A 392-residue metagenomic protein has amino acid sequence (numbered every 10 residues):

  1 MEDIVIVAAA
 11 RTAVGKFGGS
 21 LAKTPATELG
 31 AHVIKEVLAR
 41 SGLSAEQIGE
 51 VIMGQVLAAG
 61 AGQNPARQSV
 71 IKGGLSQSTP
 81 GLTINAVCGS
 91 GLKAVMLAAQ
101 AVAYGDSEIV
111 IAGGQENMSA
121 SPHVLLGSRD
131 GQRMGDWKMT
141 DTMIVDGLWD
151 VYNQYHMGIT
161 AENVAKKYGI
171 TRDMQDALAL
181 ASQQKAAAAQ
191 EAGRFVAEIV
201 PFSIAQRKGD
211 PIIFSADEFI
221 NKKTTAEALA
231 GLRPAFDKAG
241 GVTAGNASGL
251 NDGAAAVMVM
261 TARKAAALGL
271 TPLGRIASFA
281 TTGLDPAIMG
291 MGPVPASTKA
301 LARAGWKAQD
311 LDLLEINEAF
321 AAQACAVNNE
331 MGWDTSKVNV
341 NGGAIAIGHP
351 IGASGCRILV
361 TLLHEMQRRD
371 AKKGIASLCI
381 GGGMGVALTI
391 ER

Functional and structural regions predicted by a protein language model:
M1-A61, P65-G73, P80, T160-R172 (+5 more regions): Conserved active-site "lid/cap" helical segment
M1-T24, E36, T225-M291, P295 (+4 more regions): Condensing-enzyme catalytic core mediating Claisen C-C bond formation in acyl metabolism
R11-T12, A22-H32, R40, M174-A267 (+1 more regions): N-terminal extracellular/periplasmic Venus flytrap/periplasmic-binding protein-like
E46-G54, P80-N85, V110-Q115, M174-A181 (+5 more regions): Beta-strand segments within the central parallel beta-sheet cores of soluble alpha/beta enzyme folds
Q55-I109, Y152-H156, K223-G249, E330-R357 (+2 more regions): Conserved catalytic cysteine-centered active-site region of acyl-thioester-dependent Claisen-condensing enzymes
A86-E116, I159, A165-R194, A256-R263 (+3 more regions): Active-site-proximal alpha-helical scaffold in enzymes
I109-N163: Flexible glycine-/small-residue-enriched beta->alpha junction loops that bind anionic phosphate/pyrophosphate groups
T160-E162, F195-V200, Q206-R207, A277-A346: Active-site pocket-lining segment
